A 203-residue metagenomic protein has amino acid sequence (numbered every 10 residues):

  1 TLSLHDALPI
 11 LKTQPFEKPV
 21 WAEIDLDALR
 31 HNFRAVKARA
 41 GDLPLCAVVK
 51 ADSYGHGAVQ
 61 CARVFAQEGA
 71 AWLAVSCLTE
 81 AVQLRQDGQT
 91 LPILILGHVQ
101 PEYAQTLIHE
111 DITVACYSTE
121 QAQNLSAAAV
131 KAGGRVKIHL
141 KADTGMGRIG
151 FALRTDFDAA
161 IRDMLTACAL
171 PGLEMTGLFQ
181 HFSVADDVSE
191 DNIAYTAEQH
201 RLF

Functional and structural regions predicted by a protein language model:
T1-L8: Short, small-residue-biased leader/transition segments that mark boundaries at the very start of proteins
T13-F16, V20-E23, A28-H31, G41-L202: Active-site-proximal beta-alpha core segment in soluble small-molecule metabolic enzymes
